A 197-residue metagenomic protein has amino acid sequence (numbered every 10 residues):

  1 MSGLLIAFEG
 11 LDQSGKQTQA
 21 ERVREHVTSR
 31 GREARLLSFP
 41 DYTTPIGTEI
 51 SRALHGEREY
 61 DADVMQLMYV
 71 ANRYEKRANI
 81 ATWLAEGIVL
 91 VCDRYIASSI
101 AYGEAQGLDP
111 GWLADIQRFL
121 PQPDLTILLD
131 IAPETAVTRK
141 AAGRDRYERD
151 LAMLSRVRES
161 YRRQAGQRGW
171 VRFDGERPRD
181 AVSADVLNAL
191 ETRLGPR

Functional and structural regions predicted by a protein language model:
M1-V23: Walker A (P-loop) phosphate-binding motif
L5-F8, V89, T126: Hydrophobic "anchor" residues on beta-strands that sit immediately upstream of conserved functional sites
A20-G31, L36: Serine-esterase "nucleophile elbow" of acetyl-processing enzymes
R24, E134-R197: NTP-dependent small-molecule kinase module
T28, L84, A165: Conserved ATPase "switch" residues in P-loop NTPase domains
R32-R118: ATP-dependent small-molecule kinase phosphotransfer cores that center on conserved nucleotide phosphate-binding segments
L37, L129, F173-D174: Hydrophobic residues at beta-strand termini and immediately following loops that shape nucleotide-binding pockets
R94, S99-S160: A glycine- and Lys/Arg-enriched "phosphate-lid" helix/loop adjacent to the NTP-binding pocket of small-molecule kinases
